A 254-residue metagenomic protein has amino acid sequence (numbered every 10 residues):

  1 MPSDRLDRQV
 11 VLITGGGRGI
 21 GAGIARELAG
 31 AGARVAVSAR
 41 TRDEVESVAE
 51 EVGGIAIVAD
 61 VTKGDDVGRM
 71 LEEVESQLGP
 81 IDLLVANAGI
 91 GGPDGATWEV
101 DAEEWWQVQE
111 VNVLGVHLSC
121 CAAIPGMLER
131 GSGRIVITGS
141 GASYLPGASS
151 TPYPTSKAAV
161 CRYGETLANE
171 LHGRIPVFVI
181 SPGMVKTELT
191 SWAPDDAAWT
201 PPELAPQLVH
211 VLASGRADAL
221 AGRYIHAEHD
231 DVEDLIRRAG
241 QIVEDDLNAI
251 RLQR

Functional and structural regions predicted by a protein language model:
G15-G19: Conserved glycine-rich cofactor-binding loop
V58-M70, A102: The beta1-alpha1 cofactor-binding region of Rossmann-like NAD(H)/NADP(H)-dependent oxidoreductases
G68, G91-W106, E129, S149-P152 (+1 more regions): Conserved mid-core segment of classical short-chain dehydrogenase/reductases
W98-H117, S132, V136, V160: Catalytic Tyr-X3-Lys loop
C120, S156: Active-site helix of classical SDR
P125, N169-E170: Alpha-helical segment proximal to the catalytic Tyr-Lys
S140: Residue(s) in the substrate-gating loop at a strand-loop-helix junction that position the organic substrate next
V179-I180, D195-R254: C-terminal helical subdomain
